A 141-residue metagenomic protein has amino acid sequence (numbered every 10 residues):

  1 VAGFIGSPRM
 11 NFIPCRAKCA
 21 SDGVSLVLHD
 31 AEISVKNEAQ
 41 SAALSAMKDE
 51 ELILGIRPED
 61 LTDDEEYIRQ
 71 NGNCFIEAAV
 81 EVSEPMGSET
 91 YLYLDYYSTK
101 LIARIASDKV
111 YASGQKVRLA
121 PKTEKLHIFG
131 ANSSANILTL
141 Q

Functional and structural regions predicted by a protein language model:
V1-E32: Internal alpha/beta loop-helix hairpins
C15-A17, S83, Y93-L94: A structural signal for short hydrophobic beta-strand segments in well-ordered beta-sheet cores
D22-S25, G87-Y93: Short aromatic-glycine-enriched beta-strand elements
G23-E81, K100, V110-Q141: Glycine/charge-rich catalytic "coupling/switch" loops of P-loop NTPases
E59, E84, E89: Acidic-residue sensor for enzyme active/binding pockets
G87, S107-D108: A generic structural motif
A103-R104: Canonical phosphoinositide-binding patch of PH/PH-like domains
